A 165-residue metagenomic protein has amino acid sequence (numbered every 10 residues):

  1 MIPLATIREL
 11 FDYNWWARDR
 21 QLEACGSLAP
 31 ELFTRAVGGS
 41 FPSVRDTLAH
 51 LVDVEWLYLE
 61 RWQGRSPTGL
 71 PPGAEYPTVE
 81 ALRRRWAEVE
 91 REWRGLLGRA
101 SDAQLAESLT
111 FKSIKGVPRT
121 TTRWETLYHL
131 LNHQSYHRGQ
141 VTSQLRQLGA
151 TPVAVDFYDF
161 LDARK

Functional and structural regions predicted by a protein language model:
M1-L4, K165: Short, low-complexity, intrinsically disordered N-terminal peptides in bacterial proteins
P3, I7-L10, L82: Residue-level preference for long, well-ordered alpha-helices that form the structural scaffold of enzyme catalytic
I7, R18, V79, W86-E90 (+1 more regions): A structural signal for well-ordered alpha-helical scaffolds and beta->alpha junctions
R8-P72, S113-K165: Short, contiguous alpha-helical
R65-A106: Helix-adjacent hinge/juxtasegments
D102-S108, P152-V155: A short coil-to-beta-strand element that immediately follows conserved catalytic motifs
